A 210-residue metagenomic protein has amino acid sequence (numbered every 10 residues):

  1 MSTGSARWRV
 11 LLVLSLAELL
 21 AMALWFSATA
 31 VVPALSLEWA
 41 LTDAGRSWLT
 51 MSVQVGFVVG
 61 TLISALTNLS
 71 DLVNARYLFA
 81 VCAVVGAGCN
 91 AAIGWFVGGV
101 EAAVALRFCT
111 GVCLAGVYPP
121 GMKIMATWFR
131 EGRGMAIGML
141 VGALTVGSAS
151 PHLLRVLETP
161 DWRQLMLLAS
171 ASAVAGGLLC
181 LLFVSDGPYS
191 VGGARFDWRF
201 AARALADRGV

Functional and structural regions predicted by a protein language model:
M1-G4, D186-V210: Juxtamembrane intracellular "pre-TM" segments in multi-pass secondary transporters
R9-D43, T61-S64: Extracytoplasmic
L19, C89, V100-G116: Hydrophobic core of transmembrane alpha-helices in multi-pass small-molecule transporters, especially MFS/SLC-type
F26, V53-L62, S148-A149: Residue-level signature of mid-helix packing/kink "hotspots" within the transmembrane helices of 12-pass Major
F57, A83-N90, T110, L144 (+1 more regions): MFS 12-TM fold signature
T61-E101: Conserved MFS/SLC helix-loop-helix module at the cytosolic interface between two early adjacent transmembrane helices
L106-A143: Cytoplasmic helix-loop-helix junction between adjacent transmembrane helices in 12-TM secondary transporters
E131, M139-P188: Helix-loop-helix hairpin linking two adjacent transmembrane segments in secondary transporters
